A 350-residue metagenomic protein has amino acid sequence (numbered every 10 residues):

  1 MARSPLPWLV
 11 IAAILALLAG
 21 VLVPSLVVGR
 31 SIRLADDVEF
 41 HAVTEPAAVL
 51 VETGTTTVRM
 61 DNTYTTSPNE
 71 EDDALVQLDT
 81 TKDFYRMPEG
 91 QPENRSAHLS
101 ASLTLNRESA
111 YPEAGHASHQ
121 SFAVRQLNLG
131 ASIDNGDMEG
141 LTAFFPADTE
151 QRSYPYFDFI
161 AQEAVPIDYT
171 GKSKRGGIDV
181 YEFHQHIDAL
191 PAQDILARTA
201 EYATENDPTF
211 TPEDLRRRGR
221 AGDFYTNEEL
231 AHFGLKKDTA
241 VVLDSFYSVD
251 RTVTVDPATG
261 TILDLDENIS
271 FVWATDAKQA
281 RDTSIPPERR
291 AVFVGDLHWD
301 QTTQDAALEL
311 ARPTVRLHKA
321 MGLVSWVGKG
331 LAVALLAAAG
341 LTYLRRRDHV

Functional and structural regions predicted by a protein language model:
A2-G130: Solvent-exposed N-terminal domain segments of exported/luminal and surface proteins
A2-V10, P24-V27, R316-V350: Juxtamembrane interface at the cytosolic side of transmembrane helices
A12-L18, A35, P146, G171 (+2 more regions): Glycine-centered flexibility motif
R33-H41, F144-A147, T226-E229: Proline-rich low-complexity regions
G115-S132, E201-L215: N-terminal short leaders/motifs
L127-Q162: Short N-terminal edge-element motif at the start of the domain
Y154-F271: Membrane-proximal low-complexity regions enriched in glycine and acidic/polar residues
K236, A240-V324: Membrane-proximal extracellular "stem/stalk" segments of glycoproteins immediately N-terminal to a transmembrane helix
